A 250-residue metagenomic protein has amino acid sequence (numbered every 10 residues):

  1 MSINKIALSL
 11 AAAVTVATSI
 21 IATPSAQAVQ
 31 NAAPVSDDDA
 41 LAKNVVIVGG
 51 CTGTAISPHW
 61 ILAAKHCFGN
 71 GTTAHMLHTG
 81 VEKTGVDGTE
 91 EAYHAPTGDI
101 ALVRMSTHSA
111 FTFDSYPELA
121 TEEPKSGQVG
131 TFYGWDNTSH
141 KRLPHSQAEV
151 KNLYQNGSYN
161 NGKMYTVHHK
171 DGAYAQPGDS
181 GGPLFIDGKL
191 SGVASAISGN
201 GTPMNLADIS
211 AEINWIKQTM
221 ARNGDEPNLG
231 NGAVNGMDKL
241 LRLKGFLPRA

Functional and structural regions predicted by a protein language model:
M1-A28: Secretory targeting and sorting signals
S2-N4, I56-K65, A175-Q176, S180-A250: C-terminal subregion of chymotrypsin/trypsin-like serine protease catalytic domains
D37-L41, A55, Y93-T97, E122-S126 (+2 more regions): Extracellular/periplasmic catalytic domains that process cell-envelope and extracellular macromolecules
D38-H75, D87-A95, I197-G199: Catalytic histidine site
V45, W60-L62, I100-R104, H145-Q147 (+1 more regions): Conserved hydrophobic/aromatic beta-strand scaffold that supports enzyme active sites
V46, T72-K83, Q128-W135: Short conserved beta-strand and strand-loop elements enriched in small hydrophobics with frequent Asp/Gly
G49-C51, I56-P58, A63-C67, T79 (+5 more regions): Active-site-proximal beta-strand/loop segments in catalytic clefts of secreted hydrolases
P96-A175, S198-A221: Chymotrypsin/trypsin-fold serine protease catalytic domain
